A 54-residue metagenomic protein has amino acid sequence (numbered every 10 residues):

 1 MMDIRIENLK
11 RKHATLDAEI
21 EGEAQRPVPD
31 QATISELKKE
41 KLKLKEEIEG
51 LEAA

Functional and structural regions predicted by a protein language model:
M1-A54: Extended, charge-rich alpha-helical interface modules
